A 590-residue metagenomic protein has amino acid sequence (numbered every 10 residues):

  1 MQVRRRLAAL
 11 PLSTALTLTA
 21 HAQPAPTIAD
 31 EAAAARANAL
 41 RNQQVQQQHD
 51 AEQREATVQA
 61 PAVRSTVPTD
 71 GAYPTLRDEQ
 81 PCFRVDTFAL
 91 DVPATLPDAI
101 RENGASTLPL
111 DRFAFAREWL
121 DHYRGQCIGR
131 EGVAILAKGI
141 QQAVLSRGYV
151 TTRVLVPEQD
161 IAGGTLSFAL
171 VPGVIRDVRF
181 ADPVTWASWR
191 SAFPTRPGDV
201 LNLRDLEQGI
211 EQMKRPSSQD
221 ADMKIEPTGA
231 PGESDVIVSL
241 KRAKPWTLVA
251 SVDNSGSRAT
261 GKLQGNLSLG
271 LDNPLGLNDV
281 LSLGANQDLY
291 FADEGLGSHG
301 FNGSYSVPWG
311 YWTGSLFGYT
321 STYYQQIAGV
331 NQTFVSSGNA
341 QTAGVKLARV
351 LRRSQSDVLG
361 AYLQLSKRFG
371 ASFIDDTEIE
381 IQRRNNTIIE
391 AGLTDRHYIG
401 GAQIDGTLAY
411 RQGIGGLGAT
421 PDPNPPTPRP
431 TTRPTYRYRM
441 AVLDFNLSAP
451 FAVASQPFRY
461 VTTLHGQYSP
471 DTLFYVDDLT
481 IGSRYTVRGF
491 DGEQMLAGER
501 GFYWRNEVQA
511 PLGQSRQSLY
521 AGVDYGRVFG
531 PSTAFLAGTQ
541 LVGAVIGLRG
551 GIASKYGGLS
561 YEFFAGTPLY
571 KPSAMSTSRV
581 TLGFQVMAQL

Functional and structural regions predicted by a protein language model:
Q23, L120, P426-L590: C-terminal transmembrane beta-barrel domains of outer membrane proteins
Q23-G256, K262, S268, A285-H299 (+2 more regions): Periplasmic polypeptide-binding modules associated with outer-membrane biogenesis and secretion
R130, D199-V200, N254-T260, Y290-E294 (+6 more regions): Outer-membrane beta-barrel domain signature
E211, I237, S268-G270, N302-S304 (+7 more regions): Outer-membrane beta-barrel architecture
I225, A250-N254, L267, L281-Q287 (+9 more regions): Transmembrane beta-barrel strands of outer-membrane/channel proteins
G232, G261-G265, G297-F301, N339-A343 (+5 more regions): Residues that define the transmembrane beta-barrel architecture of outer-membrane proteins
W246-L248, L275-L281, G310-L316, S354-L359 (+5 more regions): Repeated loop/turn-to-beta-strand initiation elements of outer-membrane beta-barrel proteins
P308, T313-L473, P531: Transmembrane beta-strand segments of outer-membrane beta-barrel domains in Gram-negative and organellar OMPs
